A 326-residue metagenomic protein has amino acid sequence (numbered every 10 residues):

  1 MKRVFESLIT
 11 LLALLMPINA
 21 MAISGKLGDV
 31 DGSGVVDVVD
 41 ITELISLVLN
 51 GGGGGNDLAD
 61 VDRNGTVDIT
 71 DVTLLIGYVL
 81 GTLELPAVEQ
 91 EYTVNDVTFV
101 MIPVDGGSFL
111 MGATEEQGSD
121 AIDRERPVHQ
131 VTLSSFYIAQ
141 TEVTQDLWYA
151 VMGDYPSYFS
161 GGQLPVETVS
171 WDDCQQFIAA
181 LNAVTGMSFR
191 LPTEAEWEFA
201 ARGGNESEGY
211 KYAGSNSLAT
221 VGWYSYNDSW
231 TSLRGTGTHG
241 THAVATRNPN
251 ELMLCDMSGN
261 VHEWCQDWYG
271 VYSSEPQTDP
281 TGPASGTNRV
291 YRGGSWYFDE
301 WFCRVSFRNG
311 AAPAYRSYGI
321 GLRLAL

Functional and structural regions predicted by a protein language model:
M1-I9: Bacterial N-terminal signal peptides that target proteins for export
A20-S24: Boundary at the C-terminal end of the N-terminal hydrophobic targeting segment
D29-V35, A59-V67, I138, G162-S170 (+2 more regions): A glycine-rich, coil/turn loop motif that links secondary-structure elements
V30-G55, R63-L85, D146-Y149, D172-A179: Alpha-helical segments with a strong preference for the paired helices of cellulosomal dockerin domains
V94-S157, S170-D172, S258-G259, L324: A short glycine-rich, aromatic-capped structural motif
L110, E115, S160, T168-S306: Functional-site microenvironments in short loops/helix caps that host divalent-cation chemistry
R316-L326: Short, structured beta-strand segments at or near domain termini in extracellular proteins/domains
